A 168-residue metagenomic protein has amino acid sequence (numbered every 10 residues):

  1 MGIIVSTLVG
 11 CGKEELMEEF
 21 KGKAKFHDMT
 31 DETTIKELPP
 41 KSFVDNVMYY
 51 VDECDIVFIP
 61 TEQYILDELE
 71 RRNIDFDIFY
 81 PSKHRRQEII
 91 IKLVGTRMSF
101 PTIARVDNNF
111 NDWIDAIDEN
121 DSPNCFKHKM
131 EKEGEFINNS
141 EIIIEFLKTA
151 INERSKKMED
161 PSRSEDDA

Functional and structural regions predicted by a protein language model:
G2-F20: Glycine-rich phosphate-binding P-loop
S6-V9, I59-Q63, P81, M130-E133: Structural motif
G12-E14, Q63-E68, R86: Short, well-ordered alpha-helical microsegments
A24-F76: Conserved nucleotide-sensing/catalytic segment adjacent to the nucleotide-binding pocket in NTP-handling enzymes
P60, R72-K92: Conserved phosphate-donor/acceptor-positioning beta-strand/loop module used by diverse small-molecule
I90-M98, I142-F146: Short, surface-exposed amphipathic charged segments that create phosphate/polyanion-binding patches used for binding
R97-F110: A polyampholytic, Gly/Pro-enriched intrinsically disordered region
D115-A168: NTP-dependent small-molecule kinase module
